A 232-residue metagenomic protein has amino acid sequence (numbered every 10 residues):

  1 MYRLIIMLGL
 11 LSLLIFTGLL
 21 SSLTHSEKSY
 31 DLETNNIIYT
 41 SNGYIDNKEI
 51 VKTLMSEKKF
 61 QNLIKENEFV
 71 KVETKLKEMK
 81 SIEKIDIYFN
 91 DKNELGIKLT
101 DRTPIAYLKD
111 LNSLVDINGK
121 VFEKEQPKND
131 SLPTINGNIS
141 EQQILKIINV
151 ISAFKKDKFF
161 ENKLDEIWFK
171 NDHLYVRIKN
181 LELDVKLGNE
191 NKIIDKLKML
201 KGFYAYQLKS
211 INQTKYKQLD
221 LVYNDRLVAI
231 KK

Functional and structural regions predicted by a protein language model:
M1-F69: N-terminal membrane-targeting segments
N36, S41-G43, L99-T103, G137-I139 (+4 more regions): Flexible glycine-/small-residue-rich
T40-K80, Q126-V150, K156, K192-D195 (+1 more regions): Periplasmic/extracytosolic POTRA-like scaffold domains at the N-termini of outer-membrane and outer-envelope
E78-N93, F159: Short, well-structured beta-strand/strand-turn elements
I87-N93, W168, N212-Q213, L221: Short, glycine-/polar-rich solvent-exposed loops and beta-turns at beta-strand/coil boundaries
K98-R177, V185: Extracytoplasmic segments of membrane-associated envelope/inner-membrane machinery
I194-K232: Extracytoplasmic/luminal low-complexity segments enriched in Pro/Gly and acidic/polar residues that act as flexible
